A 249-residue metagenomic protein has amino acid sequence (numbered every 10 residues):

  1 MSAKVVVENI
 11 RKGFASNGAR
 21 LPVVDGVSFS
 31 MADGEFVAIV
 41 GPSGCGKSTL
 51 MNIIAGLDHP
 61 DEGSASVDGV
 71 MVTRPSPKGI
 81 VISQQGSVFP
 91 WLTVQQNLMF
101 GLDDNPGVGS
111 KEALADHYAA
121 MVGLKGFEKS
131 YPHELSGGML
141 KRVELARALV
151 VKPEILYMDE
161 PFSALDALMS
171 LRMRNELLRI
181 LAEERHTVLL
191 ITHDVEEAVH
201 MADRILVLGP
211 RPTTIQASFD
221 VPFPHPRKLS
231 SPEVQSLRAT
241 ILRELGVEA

Functional and structural regions predicted by a protein language model:
A15-G18, Q96-E112, M121: ABC-type ATPase nucleotide-binding domains, specifically the catalytic core motifs of the NBD
V40-P42: The feature captures the beta-strand-to-loop junction immediately N-terminal to the Walker
A55: Helix-to-loop junction immediately C-terminal to a conserved catalytic motif
G63-P75, K111: Conserved ABC transporter NBD signature motif
G109-F127, R179: Conserved ABC ATPase "signature" region
Y131-L135, M139: Conserved ABC ATPase signature
V150-E154: A short, proline-enriched helix->beta-strand linker immediately N-terminal to the Walker B motif in ABC-type P-loop
